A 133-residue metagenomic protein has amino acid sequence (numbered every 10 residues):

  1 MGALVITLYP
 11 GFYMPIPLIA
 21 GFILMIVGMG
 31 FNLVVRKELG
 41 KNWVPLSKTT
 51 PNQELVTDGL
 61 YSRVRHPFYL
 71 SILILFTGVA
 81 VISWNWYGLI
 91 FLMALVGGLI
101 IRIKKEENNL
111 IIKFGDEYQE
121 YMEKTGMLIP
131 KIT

Functional and structural regions predicted by a protein language model:
M1-T57, T77-T133: Membrane-anchoring alpha-helices and their flanking helix-loop junctions
T57-L73: Membrane-interface loop-to-helix entry segments
